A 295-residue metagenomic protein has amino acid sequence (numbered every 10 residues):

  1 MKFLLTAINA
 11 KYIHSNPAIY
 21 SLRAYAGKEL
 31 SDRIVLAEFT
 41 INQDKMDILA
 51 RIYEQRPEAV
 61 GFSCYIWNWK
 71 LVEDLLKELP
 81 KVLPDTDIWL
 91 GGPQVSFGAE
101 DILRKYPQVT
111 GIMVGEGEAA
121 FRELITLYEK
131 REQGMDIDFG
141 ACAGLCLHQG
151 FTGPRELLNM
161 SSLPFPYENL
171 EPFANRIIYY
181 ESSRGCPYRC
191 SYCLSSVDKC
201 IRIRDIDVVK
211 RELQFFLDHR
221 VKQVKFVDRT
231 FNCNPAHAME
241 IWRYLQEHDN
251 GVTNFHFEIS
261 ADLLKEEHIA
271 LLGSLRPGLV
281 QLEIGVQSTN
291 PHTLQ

Functional and structural regions predicted by a protein language model:
M1-H219: Acidic, low-complexity intrinsically disordered segments
S161-Q295: Radical SAM [4Fe-4S] cluster-binding motif and immediate context
